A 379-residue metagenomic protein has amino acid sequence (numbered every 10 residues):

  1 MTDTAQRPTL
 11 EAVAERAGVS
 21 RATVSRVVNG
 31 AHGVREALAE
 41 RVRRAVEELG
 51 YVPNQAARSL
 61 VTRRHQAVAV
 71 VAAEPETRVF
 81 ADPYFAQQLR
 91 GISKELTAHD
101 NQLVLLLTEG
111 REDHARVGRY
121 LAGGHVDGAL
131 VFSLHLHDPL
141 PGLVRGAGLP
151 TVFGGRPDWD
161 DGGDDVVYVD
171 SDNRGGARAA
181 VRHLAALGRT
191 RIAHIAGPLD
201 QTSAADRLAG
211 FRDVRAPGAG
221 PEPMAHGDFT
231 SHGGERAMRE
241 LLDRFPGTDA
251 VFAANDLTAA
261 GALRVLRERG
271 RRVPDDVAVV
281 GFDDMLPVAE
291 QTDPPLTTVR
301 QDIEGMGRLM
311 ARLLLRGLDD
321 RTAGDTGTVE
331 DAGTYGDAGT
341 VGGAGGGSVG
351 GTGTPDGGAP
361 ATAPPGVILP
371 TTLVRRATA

Functional and structural regions predicted by a protein language model:
M1-A5, A67-V70, P75-R182: Alpha-helical recognition/docking segments in bacterial nutrient-uptake and carbohydrate-utilization systems
M1-Q66, A379: N-terminal helix-turn-helix DNA-binding module of bacterial transcription factors
T23, R63-T77, H183, I192-G197: Short beta-strand segments enriched in small/hydrophobic residues
L49, L187, L241-G247: Glycine-rich phosphate-binding loop signature in dinucleotide/nucleotide-binding domains
E74-Q87, L105-H114, V169-A179, H194-R239 (+4 more regions): Hinge/beta->alpha junction and helix N-cap segments in small-molecule ligand-binding domains
T190-I192, G220-E222, V273-V279: Short acidic capping loops at alpha-helix termini that bridge into adjacent secondary structure
R244-A379: Flexible loop/turn connectors
